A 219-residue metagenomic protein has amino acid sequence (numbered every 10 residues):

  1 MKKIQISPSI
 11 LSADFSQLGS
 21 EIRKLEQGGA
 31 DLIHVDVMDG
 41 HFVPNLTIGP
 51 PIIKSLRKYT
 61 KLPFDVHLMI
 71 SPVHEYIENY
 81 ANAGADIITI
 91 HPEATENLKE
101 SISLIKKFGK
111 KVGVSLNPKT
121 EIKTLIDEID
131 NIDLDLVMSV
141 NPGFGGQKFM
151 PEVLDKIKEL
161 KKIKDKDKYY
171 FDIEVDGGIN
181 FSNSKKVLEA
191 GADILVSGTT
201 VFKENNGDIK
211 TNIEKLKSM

Functional and structural regions predicted by a protein language model:
M1-T89, A94-N97, L104-K107, V112 (+7 more regions): Conserved N-terminal beta1-alpha1 strand-loop-helix module at the mouth
H67-M69, S115, E174-D176: Solvent-exposed beta-strand sheet faces enriched in polar/charged residues
L116-P118, S139: Short, structured patches in soluble enzyme cores that scaffold and shape functional sites
N141, K148-I194: Active-site/ligand-binding-proximal alpha/beta "capping" segment
D193-S197, V201-K203: Acidic, Mg2+-coordinating phosphoryl-transfer loop and its flanking beta/alpha structural elements, shared across
